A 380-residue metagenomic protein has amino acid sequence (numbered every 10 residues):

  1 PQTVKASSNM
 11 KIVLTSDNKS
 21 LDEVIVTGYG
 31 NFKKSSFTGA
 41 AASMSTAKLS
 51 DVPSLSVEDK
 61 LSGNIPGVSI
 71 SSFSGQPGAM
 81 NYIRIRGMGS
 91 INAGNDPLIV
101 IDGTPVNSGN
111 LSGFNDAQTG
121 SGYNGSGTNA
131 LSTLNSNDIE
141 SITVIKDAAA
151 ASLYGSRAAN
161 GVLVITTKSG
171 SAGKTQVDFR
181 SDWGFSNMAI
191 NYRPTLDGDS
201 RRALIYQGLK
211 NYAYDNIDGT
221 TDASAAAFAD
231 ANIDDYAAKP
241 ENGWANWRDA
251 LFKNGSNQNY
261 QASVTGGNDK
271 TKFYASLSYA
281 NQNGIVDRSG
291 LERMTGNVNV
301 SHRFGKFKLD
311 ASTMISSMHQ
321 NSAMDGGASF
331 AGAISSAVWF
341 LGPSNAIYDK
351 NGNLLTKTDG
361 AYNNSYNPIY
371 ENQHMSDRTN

Functional and structural regions predicted by a protein language model:
Q2-S50, E58, S71, R180: Short, acidic, small-residue-rich periplasmic hinge/interaction motif at the N-terminus of Gram-negative outer-membrane
T3-S8, S71-A79, Y154-A159, K253 (+2 more regions): Short, glycine-/polar-rich solvent-exposed loops and beta-turns at beta-strand/coil boundaries
L14-S16, I25-G30, S72, I85-G89 (+5 more regions): Flexible glycine-/small-residue-rich
S35, G39-A42, A47, L55 (+4 more regions): Solvent-exposed, polar/charged alpha-helical surfaces in well-ordered, non-transmembrane soluble domains, broadly
S43, N64, Q76-N81, I91-I99 (+7 more regions): Residues embedded in well-ordered regular secondary structure
L61, V68, G103, I142 (+1 more regions): Non-catalytic regulatory/gating segments with a bias toward low-complexity or hydrophobic composition
L134-A150, A159, N257-D325, T379-N380: Surface-exposed extracellular loop regions of Gram-negative outer-membrane beta-barrel proteins
M318-F340, A346-G352: Outer-membrane beta-barrel translocator/channel fold
